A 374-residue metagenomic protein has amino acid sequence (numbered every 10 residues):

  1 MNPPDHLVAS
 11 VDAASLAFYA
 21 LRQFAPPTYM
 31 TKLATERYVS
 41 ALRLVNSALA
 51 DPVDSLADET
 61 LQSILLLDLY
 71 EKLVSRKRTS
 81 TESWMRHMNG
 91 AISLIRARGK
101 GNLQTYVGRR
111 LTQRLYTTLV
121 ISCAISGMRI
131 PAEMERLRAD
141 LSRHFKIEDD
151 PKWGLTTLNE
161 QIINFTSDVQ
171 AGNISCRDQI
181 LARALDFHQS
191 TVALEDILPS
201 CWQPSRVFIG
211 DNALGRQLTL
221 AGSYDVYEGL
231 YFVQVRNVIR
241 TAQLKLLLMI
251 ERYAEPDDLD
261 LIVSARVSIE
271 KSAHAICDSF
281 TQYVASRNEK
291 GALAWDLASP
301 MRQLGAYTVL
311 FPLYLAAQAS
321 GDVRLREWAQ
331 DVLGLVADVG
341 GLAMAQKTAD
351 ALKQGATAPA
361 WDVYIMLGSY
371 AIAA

Functional and structural regions predicted by a protein language model:
M1-L7, A34, S47, I372-A373: Charge-rich, intrinsically disordered regulatory segments
N2-P3, A25-Y29: A short N-terminal beta->alpha junction/helix N-cap motif
P4, L56, L230-F232: Short coil/turn linker motifs that delimit alpha-helical repeat modules in TPR/alpha-solenoid proteins
P4, V8, T60, G108 (+4 more regions): Short runs of predominantly hydrophobic/aromatic residues within well-ordered alpha helices that form helix-helix
V11-P26, Y38-S80, A91-A97, Q113-A124 (+2 more regions): Hydrophobic/aromatic-rich effector regions of fungal transcription factors
T31-Y38: Active-site-surrounding "flap" and adjacent substrate/cofactor-binding loops of secreted or lumenal enzymes, prototyped
S40-L44, A48-P52, I95, N212 (+1 more regions): Fungal-biased detection of long, low-complexity, Ser/Thr- and Lys/Arg-rich intrinsically disordered regions
K77-A285: Central/C-terminal regulatory/activation regions of fungal transcription factors
